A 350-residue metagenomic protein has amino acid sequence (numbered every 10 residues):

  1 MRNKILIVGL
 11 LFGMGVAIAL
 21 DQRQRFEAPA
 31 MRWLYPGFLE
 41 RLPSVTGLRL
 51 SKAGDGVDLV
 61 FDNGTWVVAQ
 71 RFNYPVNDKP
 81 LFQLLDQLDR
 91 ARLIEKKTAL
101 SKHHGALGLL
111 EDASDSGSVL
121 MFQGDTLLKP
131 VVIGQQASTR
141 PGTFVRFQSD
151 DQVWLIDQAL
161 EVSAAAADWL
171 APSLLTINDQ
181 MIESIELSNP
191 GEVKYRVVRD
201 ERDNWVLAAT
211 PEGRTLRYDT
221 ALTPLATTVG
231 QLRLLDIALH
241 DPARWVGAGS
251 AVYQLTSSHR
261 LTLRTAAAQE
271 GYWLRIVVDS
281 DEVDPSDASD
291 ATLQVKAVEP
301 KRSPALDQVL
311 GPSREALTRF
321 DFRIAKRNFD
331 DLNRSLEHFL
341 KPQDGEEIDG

Functional and structural regions predicted by a protein language model:
M1-G350: A short-motif feature that recognizes glycine-rich, charge-decorated loops that bind or process nucleotide phosphates
